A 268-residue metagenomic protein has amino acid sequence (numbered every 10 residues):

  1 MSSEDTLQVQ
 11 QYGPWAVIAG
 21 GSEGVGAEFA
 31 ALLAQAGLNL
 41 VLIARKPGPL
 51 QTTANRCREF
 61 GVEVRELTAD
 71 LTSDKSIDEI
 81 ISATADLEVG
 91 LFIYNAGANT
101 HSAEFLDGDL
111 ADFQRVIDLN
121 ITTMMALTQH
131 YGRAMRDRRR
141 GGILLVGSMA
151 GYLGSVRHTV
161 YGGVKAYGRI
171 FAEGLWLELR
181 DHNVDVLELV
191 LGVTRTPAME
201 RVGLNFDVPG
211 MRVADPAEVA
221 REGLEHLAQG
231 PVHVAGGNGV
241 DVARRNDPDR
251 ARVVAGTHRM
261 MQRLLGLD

Functional and structural regions predicted by a protein language model:
W15, S22-G24: Conserved glycine-rich cofactor-binding loop
A19, V89-G97, N120, L145: Rossmann-fold scaffold of SDR-type NAD(P)-dependent oxidoreductases
A36-T53: Conserved glycine-rich Rossmann-like NAD(P)H-binding loop of the short-chain dehydrogenase/reductase
D78, S82, L91, G97-Q114 (+1 more regions): Conserved mid-core segment of classical short-chain dehydrogenase/reductases
L106-A126, R140, G168: Catalytic Tyr-X3-Lys loop
T128, V164: Active-site helix of classical SDR
S148: Residue(s) in the substrate-gating loop at a strand-loop-helix junction that position the organic substrate next
E188, L204-R245: C-terminal helical subdomain
